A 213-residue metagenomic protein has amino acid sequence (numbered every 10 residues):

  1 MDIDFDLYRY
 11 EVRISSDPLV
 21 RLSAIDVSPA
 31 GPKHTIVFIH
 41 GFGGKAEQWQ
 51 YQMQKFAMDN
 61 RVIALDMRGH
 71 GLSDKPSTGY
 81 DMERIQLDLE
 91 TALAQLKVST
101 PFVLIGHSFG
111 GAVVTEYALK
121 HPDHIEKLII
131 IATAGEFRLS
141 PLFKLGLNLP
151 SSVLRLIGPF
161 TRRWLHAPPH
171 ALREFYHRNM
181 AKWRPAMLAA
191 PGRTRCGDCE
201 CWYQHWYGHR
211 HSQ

Functional and structural regions predicted by a protein language model:
M1-I36, A57-N60, A94, V98-T100 (+2 more regions): Alpha/beta-hydrolase fold catalytic core
F5, S15-P18, S23-I25, A64-F109: Active-site loop/oxyanion-hole signature of alpha/beta-hydrolase fold enzymes
L22, G158-Q213: Conserved alpha/beta-hydrolase catalytic His-Asp/Glu region
S23-L72: Conserved HGGG/HGGXW glycine-rich cap/lid loop of the alpha/beta-hydrolase fold
H40-F42, G106-G111: Conserved alpha/beta-hydrolase "nucleophile elbow" surrounding the catalytic nucleophile
Q48-Q50, S73-G79, L139-L142: Conserved catalytic-core motifs of eukaryotic protein kinase domains, centered on the activation segment
Q50, E90, T115-L119: Short, hydrophobic alpha-helix immediately C-terminal to the catalytic nucleophile
T115, L119, E126-P159: Flexible "cap/lid" loop of the alpha/beta hydrolase fold
